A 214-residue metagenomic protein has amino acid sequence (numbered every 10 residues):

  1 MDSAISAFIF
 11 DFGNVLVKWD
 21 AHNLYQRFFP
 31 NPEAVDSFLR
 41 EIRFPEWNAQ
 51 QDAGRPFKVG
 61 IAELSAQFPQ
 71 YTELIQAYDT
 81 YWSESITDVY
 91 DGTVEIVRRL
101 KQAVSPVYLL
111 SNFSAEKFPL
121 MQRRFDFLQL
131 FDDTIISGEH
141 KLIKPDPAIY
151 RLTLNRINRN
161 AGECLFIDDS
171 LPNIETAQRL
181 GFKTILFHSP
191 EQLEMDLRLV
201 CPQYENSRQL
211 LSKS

Functional and structural regions predicted by a protein language model:
M1-I5, S114-A115, P119-S214: Asp-based, Mg2+/Mn2+-dependent phosphohydrolase catalytic module
D2-E95, Q102-A103, S114-K117: N-terminal helical cap/lid subdomain that shapes the substrate entry/recognition surface in HAD-like hydrolases
D11-N14, G54, L109, T134 (+1 more regions): Generic structural signal for small/hydrophobic residues in well-ordered secondary structure, especially within
A66, Q70, R99-A103, R123 (+2 more regions): Secondary-structure boundary motif
E95-R98, Q102, N155, E175: Surface-exposed alpha-helical segments enriched in charged/polar residues
P106-Y108, K183: Proline-centered loop/turn at the N-terminus of a beta-strand
